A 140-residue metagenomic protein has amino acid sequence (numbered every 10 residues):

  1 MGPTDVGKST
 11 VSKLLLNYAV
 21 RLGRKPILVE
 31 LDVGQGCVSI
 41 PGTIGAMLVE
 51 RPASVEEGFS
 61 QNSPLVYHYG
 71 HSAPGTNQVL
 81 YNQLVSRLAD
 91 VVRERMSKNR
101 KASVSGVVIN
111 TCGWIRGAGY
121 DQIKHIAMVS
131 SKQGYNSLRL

Functional and structural regions predicted by a protein language model:
M1, I27-V107: Nucleotide-state-sensitive switch-loop elements of NTP-binding domains
M1-A19: Glycine-rich phosphate-binding P-loop
T4-V6, G113-R116: Short acidic, S/G/P-rich loop/turn micro-motifs used as interaction or catalytic elements
T10-V11, V38-T43, G119-D121: Short acidic, glycine/serine/threonine-rich loops at helix termini
N17-L28: Post-Walker A helix-loop "phosphate-sensing" segment adjacent to the P-loop in P-loop NTPases
L22, G42, S130-S131: Short, structured coil segments at secondary-structure junctions
N110: Structured binding elements
I115-L140: Conserved NTP phosphate-binding and transfer environment spanning the P-loop NTPase/kinase superfamily
